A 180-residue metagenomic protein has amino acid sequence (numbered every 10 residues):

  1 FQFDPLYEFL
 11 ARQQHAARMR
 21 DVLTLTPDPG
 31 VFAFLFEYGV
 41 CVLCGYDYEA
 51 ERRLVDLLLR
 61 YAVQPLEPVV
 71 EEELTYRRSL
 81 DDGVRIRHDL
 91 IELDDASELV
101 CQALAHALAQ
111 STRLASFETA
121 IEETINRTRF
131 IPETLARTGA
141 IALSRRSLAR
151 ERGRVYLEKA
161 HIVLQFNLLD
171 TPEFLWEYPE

Functional and structural regions predicted by a protein language model:
F1-D95: Short Lys/Arg-enriched alpha/beta "domain-start" segment
L6, R53-L54, R113, F117-A120: Hydrophobic side chains in well-ordered alpha-helices
C44, A107, L148, R152: Short, charged/polar micro-motifs that form catalytic or ligand-binding hotspots
D56-V63, T119-N126, N167: Short, intrinsically disordered, mixed-charge
V84-V100, E118-A142: A short mid-domain helix/strand-loop element embedded in enzyme catalytic domains that forms or borders the active-site
Q102-A115: Glycine-rich beta->alpha junctions and the first turn(s) of the following alpha-helix
I125-N126, P132-E180: Membrane-associated alpha-helical segments
